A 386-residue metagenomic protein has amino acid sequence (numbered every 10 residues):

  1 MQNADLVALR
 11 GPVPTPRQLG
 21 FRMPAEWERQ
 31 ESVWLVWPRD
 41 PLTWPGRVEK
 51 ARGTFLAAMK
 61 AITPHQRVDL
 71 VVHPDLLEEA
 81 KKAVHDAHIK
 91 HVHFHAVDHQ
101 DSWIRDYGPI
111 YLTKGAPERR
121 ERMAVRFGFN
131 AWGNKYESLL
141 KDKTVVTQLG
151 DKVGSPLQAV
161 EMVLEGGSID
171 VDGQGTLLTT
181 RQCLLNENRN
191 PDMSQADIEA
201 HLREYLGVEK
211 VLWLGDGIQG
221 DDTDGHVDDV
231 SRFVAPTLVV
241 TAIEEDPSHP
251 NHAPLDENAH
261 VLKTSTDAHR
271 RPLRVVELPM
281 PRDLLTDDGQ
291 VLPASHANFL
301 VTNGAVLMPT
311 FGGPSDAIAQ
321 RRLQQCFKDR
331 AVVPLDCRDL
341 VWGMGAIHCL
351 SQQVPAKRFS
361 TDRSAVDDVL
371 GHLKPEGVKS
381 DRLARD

Functional and structural regions predicted by a protein language model:
Q2-D386: The feature marks the mature, well-folded catalytic cores of soluble enzymes
